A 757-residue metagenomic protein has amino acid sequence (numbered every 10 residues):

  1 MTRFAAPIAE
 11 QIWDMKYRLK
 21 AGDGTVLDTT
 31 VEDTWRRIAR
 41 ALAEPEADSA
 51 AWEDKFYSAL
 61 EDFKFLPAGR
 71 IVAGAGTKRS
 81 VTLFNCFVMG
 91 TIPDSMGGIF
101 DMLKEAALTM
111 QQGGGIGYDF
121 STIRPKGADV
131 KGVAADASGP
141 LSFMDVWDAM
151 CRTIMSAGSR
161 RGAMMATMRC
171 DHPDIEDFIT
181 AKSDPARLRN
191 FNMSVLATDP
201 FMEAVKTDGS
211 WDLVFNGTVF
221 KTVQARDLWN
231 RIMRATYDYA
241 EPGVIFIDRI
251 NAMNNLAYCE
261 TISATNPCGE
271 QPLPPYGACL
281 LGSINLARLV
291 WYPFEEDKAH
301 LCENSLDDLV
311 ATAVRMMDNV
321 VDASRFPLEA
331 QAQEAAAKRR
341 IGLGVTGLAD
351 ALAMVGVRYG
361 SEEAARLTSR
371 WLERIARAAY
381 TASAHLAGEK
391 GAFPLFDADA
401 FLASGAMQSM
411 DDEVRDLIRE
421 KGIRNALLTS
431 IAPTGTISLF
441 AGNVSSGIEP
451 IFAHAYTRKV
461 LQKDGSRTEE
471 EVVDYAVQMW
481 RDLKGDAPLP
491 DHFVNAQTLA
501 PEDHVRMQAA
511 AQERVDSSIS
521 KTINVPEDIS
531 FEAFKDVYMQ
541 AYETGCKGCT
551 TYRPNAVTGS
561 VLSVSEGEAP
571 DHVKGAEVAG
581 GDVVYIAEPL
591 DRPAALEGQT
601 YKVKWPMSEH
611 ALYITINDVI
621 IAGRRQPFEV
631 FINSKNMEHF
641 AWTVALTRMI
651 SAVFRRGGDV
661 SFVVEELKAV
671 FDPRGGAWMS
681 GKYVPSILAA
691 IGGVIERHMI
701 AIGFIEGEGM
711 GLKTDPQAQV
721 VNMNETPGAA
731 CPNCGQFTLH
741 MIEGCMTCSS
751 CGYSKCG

Functional and structural regions predicted by a protein language model:
M1-L83, W229-M233, M539, E543 (+2 more regions): Acidic/polar, glycine-rich intrinsically disordered N-terminal extensions of enzymes
R3, F84-E303, F326-Q333, A379 (+4 more regions): Active-site cavity-forming subdomains of large catalytic enzyme subunits
A59-G76, C170, V314-D322, E334-G356: Core structural elements
A75-L83, F87, S95-D119, T167-R169 (+12 more regions): Conserved phosphate/anionic-ligand binding catalytic regions in large, soluble enzymes, centered on
A197, L256-S263, P267-P272, I341 (+6 more regions): Terminal amphipathic helices with adjacent charged low-complexity linkers/tails
N216-T218, L309-A332, A336, R340 (+5 more regions): Internal maturation/activation junctions in enzymes
E270-P272, M317-D322, S404-G405, L417-R424 (+4 more regions): Catalytic alpha/beta core of large soluble enzyme barrels
R415-L417, V564-Y613, A718-P727: Short, Gly/Pro- and small/polar-rich lid/capping loops
